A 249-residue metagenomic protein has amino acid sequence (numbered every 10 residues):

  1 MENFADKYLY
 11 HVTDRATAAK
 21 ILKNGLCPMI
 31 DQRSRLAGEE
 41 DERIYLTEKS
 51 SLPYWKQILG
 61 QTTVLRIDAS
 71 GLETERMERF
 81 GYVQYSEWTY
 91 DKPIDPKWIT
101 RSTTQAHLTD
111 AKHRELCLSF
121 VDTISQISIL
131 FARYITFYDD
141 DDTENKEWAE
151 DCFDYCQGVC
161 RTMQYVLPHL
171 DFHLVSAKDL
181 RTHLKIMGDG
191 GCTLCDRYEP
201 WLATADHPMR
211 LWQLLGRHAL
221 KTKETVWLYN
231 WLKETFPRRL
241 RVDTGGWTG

Functional and structural regions predicted by a protein language model:
E2-K7, R35-I44, S50-G249: Conserved NAD+-utilizing ADP-ribose enzyme module
Y8-T13: Short, hydrophobic/glycine-enriched beta-strand segments
R15, T47-E48: Acidic/polar N-terminal loop/beta-strand segments that form early-domain functional surfaces
A16-A19, P53: Short acidic, S/G/P-rich loop/turn micro-motifs used as interaction or catalytic elements
I21-L36: Short aromatic-glycine-(Arg/Gly/Cys) micro-motifs in beta-strand/loop hairpins
